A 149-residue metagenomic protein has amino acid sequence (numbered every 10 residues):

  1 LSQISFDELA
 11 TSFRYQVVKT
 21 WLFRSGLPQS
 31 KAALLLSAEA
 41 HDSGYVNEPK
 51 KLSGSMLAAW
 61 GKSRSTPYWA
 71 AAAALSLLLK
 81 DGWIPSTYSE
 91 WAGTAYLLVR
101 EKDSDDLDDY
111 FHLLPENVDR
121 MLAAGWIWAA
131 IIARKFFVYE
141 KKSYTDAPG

Functional and structural regions predicted by a protein language model:
L1-A40, G125, K135, Y139-P148: A short, Lys/Arg-rich alpha-helix, primarily the initiator
I4, L27, L52, K102-D105 (+1 more regions): Short coil/turn linker and secondary-structure boundary residues
S30-L34, S55, A72: Residues within the helices of the helix-turn-helix
A38-T66: Recognition helix of helix-turn-helix/homeodomain-like DNA-binding domains that insert into the DNA major groove
S53, P67-A70, S143-T145: A diffuse structural propensity rather than consistent per-protein peaks
R64-Y88: DNA major-groove recognition helix of helix-turn-helix/homeodomain DNA-binding modules
S86-G149: Helix-turn-helix/homeodomain-like alpha-helical modules used for DNA recognition and transcription-factor dimerization
